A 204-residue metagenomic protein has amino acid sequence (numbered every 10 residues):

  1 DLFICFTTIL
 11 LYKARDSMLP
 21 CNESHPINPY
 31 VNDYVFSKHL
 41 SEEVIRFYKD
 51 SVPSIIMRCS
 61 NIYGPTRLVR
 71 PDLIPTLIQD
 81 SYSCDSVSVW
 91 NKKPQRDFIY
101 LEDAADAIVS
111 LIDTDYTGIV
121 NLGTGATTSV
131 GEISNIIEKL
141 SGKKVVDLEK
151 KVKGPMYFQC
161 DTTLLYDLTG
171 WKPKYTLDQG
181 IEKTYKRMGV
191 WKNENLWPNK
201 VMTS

Functional and structural regions predicted by a protein language model:
D1-V31: Conserved Rossmann-fold NAD(P)-dependent oxidoreductase catalytic core, especially the SDR/UDP-sugar
T8, C59, L101: Active-site loop/turn elements of alpha/beta-hydrolase fold enzymes, especially the short glycine-/histidine-rich
Y12-K13, N32-D33, I55-L73: Flexible, glycine-rich beta-alpha linker
S17, Y30-I55, Y82: Active-site Tyr-X1-5-Lys
Y30-E42, R67, P71-P75, D97-F98 (+1 more regions): Short-chain dehydrogenase/reductase
L40, V44, Y48, L77 (+2 more regions): Hydrophobic alpha-helix immediately C-terminal to the catalytic Tyr-X-X-X-Lys motif of short-chain
S81-S204: C-terminal substrate-binding subdomain of Rossmann-fold SDR/epimerase-dehydratase oxidoreductases
